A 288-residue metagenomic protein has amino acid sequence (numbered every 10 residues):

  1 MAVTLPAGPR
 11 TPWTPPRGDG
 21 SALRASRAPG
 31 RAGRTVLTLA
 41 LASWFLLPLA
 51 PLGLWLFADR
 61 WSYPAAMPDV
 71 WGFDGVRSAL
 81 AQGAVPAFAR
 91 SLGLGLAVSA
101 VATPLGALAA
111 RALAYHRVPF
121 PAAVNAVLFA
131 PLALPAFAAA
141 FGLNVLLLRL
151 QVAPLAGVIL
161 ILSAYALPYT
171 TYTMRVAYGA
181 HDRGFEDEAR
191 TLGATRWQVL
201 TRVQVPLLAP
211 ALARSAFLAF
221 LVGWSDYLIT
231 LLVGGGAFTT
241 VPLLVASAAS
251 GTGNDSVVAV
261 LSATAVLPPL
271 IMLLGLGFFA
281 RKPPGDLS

Functional and structural regions predicted by a protein language model:
A2-R24, A28-V36, L47, A58 (+4 more regions): C-terminal transmembrane helix and the adjacent membrane-cytosol boundary/short C-terminal tail of inner/organellar
G8-P12, S26-R31, W61-P64, F73-G83 (+2 more regions): Interhelical loop and adjacent transmembrane-helix boundary motif in polytopic membrane transport permeases
A22-S26, L96-L128, F141, V145 (+1 more regions): Transmembrane-helix boundary motif in ABC transporter permease subunits
G53, A84-L92, L96, L113 (+6 more regions): Hydrophobic alpha-helical elements at and bordering transmembrane segments of multi-pass membrane proteins
A84, Y115-V124, V152-A156, R196 (+2 more regions): Membrane-helix interface segments
V85, A89, G93-L105, A109 (+7 more regions): Hydrophobic alpha-helical transmembrane segments of multipass integral membrane proteins, especially permease/channel
V124-V158, Y165, Y169, A213-R214: Generic hydrophobic transmembrane alpha-helix motif, especially the helices
A153-T191, Q198-Q204, A211-A216: Membrane-cytosol interface at the C-terminal ends of specific transmembrane alpha-helices in multi-pass membrane
